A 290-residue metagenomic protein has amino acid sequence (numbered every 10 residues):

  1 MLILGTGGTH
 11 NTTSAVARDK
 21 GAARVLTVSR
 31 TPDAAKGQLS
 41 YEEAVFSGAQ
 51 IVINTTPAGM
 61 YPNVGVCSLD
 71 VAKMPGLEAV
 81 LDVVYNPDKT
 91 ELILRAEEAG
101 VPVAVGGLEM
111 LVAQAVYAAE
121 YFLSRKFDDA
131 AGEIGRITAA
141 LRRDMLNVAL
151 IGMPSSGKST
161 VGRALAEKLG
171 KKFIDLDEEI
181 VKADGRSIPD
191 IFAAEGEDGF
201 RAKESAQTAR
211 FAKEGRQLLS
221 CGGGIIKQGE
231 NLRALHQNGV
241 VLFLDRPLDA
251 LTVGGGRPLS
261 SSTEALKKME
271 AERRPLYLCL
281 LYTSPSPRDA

Functional and structural regions predicted by a protein language model:
M1-A17, G152-P154: Glycine-rich adenosine-cofactor-binding loop
K20-A35: NAD(P)-binding Rossmann-fold cofactor-contacting core
K36-A104, I225-N231: Rossmann-like adenosine-cofactor binding region
V83-M145: Adenosine-phosphate binding glycine-rich loop
K158: Conserved lysine of the Walker
E178-H236: ATP-dependent small-molecule kinase phosphotransfer cores that center on conserved nucleotide phosphate-binding segments
Q237-L276: A glycine- and Lys/Arg-enriched "phosphate-lid" helix/loop adjacent to the NTP-binding pocket of small-molecule kinases
Y282-P287: Conserved small/polar residues in nucleotide/adenosyl-binding loops
